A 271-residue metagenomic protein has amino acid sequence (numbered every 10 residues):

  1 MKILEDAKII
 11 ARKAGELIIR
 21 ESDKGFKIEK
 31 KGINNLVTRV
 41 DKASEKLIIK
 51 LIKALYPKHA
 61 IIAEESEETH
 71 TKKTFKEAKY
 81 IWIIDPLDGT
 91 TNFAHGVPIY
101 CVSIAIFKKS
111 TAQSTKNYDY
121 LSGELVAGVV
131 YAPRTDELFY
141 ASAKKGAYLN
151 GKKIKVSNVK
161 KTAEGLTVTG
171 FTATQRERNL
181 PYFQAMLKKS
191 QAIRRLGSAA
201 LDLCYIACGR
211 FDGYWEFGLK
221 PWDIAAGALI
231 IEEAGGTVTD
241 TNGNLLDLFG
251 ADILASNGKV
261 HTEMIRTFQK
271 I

Functional and structural regions predicted by a protein language model:
M1-L87, T111-S114, L245, K259-V260 (+1 more regions): N-terminal subdomain of lithium-sensitive/metallo-dependent phosphomonoesterases centered on the IMPase/IPPase/PAP
I18, D41, I52, T90 (+6 more regions): Residue-level signal for inorganic ion chemistry
E29, K73-K76, Y120-L121, Y140 (+3 more regions): Solvent-exposed alpha-helices and their adjacent loops that cap or buttress functional pockets in soluble metabolic
D41, E45, E64-E65, D85-D88 (+6 more regions): Acidic active-site catalytic centers that drive phospho-/nucleotidyl reactions and related ester hydrolyses
F75-Y148: DPxDG-like acidic metal-binding loop motif
K155-I271: An extended, acidic
